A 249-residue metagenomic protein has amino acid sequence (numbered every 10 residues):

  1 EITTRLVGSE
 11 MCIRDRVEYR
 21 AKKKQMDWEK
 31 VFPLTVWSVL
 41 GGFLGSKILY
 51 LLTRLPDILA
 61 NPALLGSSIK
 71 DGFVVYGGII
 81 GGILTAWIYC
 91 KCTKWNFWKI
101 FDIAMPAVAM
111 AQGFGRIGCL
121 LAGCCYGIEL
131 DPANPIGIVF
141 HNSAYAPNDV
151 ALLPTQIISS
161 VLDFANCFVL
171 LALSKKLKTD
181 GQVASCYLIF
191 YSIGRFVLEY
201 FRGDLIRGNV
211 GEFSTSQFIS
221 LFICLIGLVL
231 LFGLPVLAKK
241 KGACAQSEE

Functional and structural regions predicted by a protein language model:
E1-G8, C12-I13: Single conserved hydrophobic/aromatic residue that forms the stacking wall/gate of nucleotide- or nucleobase-binding
S9, L152-Q156, I206-F232: Membrane-interface transmembrane-helix boundary segments in multi-pass integral membrane proteins
Y19-K23, K91-K94, K176, F232-S247: Membrane-interface capping segments at transmembrane-helix boundaries
Y50-L64, A122-N134, V197-F218: Interfacial helix-loop-helix junctions of multi-pass membrane proteins
A63-V75, Y145-T155, E212-S214: Short aromatic-rich membrane-water interface segments that cap or initiate transmembrane helices in multi-pass membrane
G78-G82, S159-F168, I223-C224: Core segments of transmembrane alpha-helices that mediate helix-helix packing or line hydrophobic substrate/ligand
G81-A107, C167-K175: Helix-hairpin-helix/helix-loop-helix acidic hairpins
C124-A151: Membrane-interface interhelical connector segments
